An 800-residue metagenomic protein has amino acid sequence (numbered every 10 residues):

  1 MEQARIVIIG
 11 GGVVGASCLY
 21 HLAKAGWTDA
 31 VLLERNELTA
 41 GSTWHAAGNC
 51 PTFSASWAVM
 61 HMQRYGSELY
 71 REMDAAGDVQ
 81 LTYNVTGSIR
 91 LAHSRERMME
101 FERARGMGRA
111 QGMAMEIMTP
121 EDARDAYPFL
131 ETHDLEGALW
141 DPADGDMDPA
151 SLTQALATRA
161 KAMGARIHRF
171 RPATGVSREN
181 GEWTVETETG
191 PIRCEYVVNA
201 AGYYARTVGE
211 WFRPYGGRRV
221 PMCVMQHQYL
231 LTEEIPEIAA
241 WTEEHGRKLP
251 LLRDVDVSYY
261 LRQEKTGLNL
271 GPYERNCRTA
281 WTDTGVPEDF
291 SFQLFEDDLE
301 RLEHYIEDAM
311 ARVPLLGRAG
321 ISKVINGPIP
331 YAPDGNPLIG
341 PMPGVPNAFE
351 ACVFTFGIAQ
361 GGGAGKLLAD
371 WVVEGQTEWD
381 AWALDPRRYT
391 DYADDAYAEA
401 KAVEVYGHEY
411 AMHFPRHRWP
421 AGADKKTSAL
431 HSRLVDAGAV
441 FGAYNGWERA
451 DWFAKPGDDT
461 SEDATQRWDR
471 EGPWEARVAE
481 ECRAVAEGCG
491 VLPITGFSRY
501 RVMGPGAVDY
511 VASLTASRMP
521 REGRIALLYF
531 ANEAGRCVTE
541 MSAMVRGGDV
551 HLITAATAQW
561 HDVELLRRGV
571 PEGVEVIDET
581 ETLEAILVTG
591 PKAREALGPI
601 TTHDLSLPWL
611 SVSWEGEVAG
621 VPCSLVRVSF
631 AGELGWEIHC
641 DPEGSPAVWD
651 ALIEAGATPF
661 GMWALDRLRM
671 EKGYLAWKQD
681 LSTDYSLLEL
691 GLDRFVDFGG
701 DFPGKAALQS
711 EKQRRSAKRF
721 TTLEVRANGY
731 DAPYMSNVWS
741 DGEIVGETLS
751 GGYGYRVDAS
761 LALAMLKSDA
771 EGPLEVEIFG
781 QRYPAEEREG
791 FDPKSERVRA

Functional and structural regions predicted by a protein language model:
M1-V14, V31: Beta1/beta-strand and adjacent pyrophosphate-binding region of the FAD-binding site in flavoprotein oxidoreductases
S17, V176-F295, H304-R312, D394-R418 (+2 more regions): Flavin-dependent oxidoreductases
A23-T43: Glycine-rich FAD pyrophosphate-binding loop
G48-A126, L249, D256-L261, K265-N269 (+1 more regions): Dinucleotide-binding Rossmann-like beta1-alpha1 core, especially the glycine-rich loop that anchors the ADP
H61-R64, L91-M99, L139-T158, H168 (+4 more regions): Short beta-strand to alpha-helix junction loop
L69-E72, N84, H93-R169, T174-G181 (+3 more regions): Flavin (FAD/FMN) cofactor-binding and adjacent substrate-gating region of FAD-dependent oxidoreductase domains
P149, D256, K265, T279-K426: C-terminal catalytic lobe of FAD-dependent flavoproteins
W379-D380, D385-A800: Glycine/proline-enriched, intrinsically flexible loops and inter-domain linkers
